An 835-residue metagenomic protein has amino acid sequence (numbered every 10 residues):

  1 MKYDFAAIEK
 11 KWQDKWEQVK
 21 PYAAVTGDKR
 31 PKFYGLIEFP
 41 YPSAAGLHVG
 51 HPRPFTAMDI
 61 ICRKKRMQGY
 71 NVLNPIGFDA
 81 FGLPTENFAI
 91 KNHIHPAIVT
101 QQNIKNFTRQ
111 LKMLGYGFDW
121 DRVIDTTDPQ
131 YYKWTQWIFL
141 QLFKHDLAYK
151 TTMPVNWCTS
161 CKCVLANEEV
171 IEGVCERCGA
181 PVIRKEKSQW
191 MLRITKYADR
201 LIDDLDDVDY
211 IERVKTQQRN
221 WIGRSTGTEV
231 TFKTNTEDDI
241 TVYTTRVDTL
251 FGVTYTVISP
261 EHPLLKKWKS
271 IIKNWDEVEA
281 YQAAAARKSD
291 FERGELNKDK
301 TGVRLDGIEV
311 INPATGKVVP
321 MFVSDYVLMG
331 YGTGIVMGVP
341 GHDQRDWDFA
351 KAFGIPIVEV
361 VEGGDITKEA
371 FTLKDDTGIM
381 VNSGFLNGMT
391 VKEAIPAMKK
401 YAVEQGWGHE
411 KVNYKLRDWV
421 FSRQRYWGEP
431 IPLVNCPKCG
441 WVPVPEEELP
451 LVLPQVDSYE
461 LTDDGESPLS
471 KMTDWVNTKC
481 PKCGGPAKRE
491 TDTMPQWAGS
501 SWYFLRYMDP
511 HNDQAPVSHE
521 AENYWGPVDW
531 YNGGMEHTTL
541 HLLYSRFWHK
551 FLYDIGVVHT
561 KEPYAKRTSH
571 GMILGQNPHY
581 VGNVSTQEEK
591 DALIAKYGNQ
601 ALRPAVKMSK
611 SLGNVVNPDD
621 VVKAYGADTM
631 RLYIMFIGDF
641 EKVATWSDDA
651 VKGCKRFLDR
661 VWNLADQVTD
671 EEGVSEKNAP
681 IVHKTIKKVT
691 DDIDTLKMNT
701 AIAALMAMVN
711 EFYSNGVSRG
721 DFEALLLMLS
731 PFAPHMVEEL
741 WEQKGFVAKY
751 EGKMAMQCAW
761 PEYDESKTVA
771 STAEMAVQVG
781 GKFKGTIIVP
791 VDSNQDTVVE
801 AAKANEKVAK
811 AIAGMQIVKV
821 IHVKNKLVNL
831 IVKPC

Functional and structural regions predicted by a protein language model:
M1-L36, R66-P75, V99-N106, E279-V323 (+1 more regions): Conserved oxyanion/phosphate-binding beta-strand-loop segments in alpha/beta enzyme cores
K2, K11, Q18-V19, K91-D248 (+10 more regions): Residue patterns forming the tRNA-binding/recognition surfaces of aminoacyl-tRNA synthetases and related DALR
Y3-Q13, V49, T135-E362, P468 (+5 more regions): NTP-handling and nucleic-acid-processing catalytic cores
A24-I94, T100, V123-I138, T244-T245 (+2 more regions): N-terminal catalytic cores of NTP/NDP-binding nucleotidyl/phosphoryl-transfer enzymes
A57-I61, V72, D343-F349, F353 (+11 more regions): Extended, hydrophobic alpha-helical segments in both membrane/secreted and soluble proteins
D79, K144-H145, Y149-N156, E410-C439 (+6 more regions): Helix-rich, typically C-terminal accessory recognition domains appended to large enzymatic cores
I308-A314, V318-Y331, V360, V476-F640: Alpha-helical recognition segments enriched in aromatics with Gly/Pro capping that present substrate-recognition
P443-K479, G485-R489, P495, A776 (+1 more regions): Long, His/Glu/Asp-enriched segments that create or flank divalent metal/ion-associated functional microenvironments
